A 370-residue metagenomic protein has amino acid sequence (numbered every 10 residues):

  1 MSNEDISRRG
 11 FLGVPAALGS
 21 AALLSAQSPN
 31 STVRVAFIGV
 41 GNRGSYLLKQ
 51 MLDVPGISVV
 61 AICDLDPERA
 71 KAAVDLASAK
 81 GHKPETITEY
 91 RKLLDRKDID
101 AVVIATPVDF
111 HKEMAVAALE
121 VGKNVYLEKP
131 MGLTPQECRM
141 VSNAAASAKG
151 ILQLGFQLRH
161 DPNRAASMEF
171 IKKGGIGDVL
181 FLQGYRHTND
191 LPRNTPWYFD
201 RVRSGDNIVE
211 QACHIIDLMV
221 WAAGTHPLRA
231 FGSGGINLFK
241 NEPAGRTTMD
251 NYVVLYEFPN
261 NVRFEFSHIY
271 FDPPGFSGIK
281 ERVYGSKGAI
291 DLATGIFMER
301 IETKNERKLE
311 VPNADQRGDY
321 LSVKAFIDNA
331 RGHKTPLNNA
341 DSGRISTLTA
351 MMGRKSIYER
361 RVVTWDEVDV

Functional and structural regions predicted by a protein language model:
M1-L18: N-terminal secretory signal peptides and thylakoid transit peptides that target proteins across membranes
V14-K80, M219: N-terminal Rossmann-like dinucleotide-binding module
V14-L18, Y46, H214-V220, P227 (+3 more regions): C-terminal helical cap and adjacent loop that interface with cofactors, partners, or active-site loops
G39, S147-R246, Y252-Y256, K280-E281 (+1 more regions): Predominantly a Rossmann-like dinucleotide-binding segment in NAD(P)-dependent oxidoreductases
P84-E89: Conserved SAM-binding strand-loop segment of SAM-dependent methyltransferases
V102-V103: N-terminal Rossmann-like NAD(P) cofactor-binding module of classical short-chain dehydrogenase/reductase
P107-V108, K112-H160, G174, R360: Beta-strand-loop-alpha-helix segment that lines the small-molecule cofactor/substrate pocket of alpha/beta enzymes
L255-N260, G285: Active-site beta-strand termini and strand-to-loop segments that position acidic
